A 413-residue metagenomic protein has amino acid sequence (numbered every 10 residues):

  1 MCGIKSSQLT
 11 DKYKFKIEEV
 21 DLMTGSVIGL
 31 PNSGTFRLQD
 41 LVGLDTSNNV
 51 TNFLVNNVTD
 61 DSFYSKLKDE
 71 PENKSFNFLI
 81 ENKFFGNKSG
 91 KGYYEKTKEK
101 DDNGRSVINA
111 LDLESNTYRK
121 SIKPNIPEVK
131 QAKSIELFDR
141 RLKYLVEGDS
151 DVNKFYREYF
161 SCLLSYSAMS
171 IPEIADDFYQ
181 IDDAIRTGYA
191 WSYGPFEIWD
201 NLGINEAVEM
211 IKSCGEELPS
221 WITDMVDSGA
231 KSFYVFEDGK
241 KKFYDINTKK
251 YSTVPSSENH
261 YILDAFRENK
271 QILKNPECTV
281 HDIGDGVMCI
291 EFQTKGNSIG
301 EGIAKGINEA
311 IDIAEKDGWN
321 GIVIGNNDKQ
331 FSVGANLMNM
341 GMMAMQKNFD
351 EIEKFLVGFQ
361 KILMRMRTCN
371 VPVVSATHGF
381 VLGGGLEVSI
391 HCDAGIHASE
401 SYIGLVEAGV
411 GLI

Functional and structural regions predicted by a protein language model:
M1-K329, M338-V371, H378-G384, I390-Y402 (+1 more regions): N-terminal glycine-rich phosphate-binding loop for ADP-containing cofactors
